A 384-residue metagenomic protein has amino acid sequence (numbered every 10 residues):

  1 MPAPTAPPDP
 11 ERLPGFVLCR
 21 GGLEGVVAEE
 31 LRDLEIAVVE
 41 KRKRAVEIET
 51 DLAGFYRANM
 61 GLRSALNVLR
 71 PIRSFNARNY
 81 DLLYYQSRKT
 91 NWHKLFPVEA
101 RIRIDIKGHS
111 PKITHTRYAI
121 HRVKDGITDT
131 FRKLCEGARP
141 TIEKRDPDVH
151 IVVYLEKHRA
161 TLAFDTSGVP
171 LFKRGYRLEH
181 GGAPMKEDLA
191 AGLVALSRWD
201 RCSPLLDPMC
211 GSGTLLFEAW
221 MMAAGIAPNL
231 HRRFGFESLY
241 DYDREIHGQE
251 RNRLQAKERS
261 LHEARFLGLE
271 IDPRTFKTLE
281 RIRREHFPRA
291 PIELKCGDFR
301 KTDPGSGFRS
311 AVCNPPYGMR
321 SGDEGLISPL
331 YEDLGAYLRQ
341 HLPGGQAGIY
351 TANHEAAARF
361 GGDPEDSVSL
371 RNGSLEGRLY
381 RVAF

Functional and structural regions predicted by a protein language model:
P2-P147: Non-catalytic nucleic-acid substrate-recognition regions in nucleic-acid-modifying enzymes
P8, P14, L18, G22 (+3 more regions): Conserved Class I SAM-dependent methyltransferase catalytic core
H93-L95, K301-G307: Short amphipathic alpha-helix with an adjacent loop that forms part of the alpha/beta core around
H109-K112, P170, P316-R320: A short, flexible beta-alpha/helix-coil linker loop
I151-S167: C-terminal edge-of-domain segments
L162-L196: SAM-dependent Rossmann-like transferase core, predominantly class I methyltransferases with a strong bias toward
M185-P304, M319-R320, E324-L326: Conserved S-adenosyl-L-methionine
F308-N314: Short SAM/SAH-binding signature in class I
